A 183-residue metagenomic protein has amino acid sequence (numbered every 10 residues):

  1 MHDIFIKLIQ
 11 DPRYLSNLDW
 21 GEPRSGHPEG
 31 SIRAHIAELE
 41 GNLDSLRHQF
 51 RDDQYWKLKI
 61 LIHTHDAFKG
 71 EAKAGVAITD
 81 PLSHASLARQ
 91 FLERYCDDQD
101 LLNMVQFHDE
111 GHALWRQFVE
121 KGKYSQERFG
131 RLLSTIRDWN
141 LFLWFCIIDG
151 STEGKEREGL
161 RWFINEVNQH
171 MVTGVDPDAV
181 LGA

Functional and structural regions predicted by a protein language model:
M1-G75: Acidic/His-rich, divalent-metal-binding segments that scaffold phosphate/diphosphate chemistry
K7-L8, N42, F91, M104 (+2 more regions): Residues that form generic nucleotide/phosphate-binding pockets
L18-G21, Y55, Q117-K121, R157-R161: Short coil/turn segments at secondary-structure boundaries
E29-I32, I78-L82, L160: Flexible, glycine- and charge-enriched loops at secondary-structure boundaries
L46-E153: Divalent metal-dependent catalytic cores for phosphoryl transfer on phosphate-bearing substrates
D138-A183: Charged substrate- and nucleic-acid-binding regions of tRNA-handling and nucleotidyl-transfer enzymes, centered on
